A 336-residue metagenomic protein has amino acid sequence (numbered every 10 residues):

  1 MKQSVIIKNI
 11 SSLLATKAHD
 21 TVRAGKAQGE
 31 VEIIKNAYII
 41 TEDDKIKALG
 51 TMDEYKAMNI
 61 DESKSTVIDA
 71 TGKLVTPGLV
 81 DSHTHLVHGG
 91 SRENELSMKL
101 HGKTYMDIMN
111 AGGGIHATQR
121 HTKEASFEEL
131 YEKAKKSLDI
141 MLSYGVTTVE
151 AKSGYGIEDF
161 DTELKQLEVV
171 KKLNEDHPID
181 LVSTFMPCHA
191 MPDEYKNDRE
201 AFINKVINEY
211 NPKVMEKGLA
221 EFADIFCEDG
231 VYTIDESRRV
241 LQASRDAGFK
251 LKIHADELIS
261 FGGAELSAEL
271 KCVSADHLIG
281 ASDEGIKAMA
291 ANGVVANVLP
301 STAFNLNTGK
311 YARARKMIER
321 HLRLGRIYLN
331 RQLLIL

Functional and structural regions predicted by a protein language model:
M1-M58: N-terminal metal-binding scaffold of metallo-dependent hydrolase/deaminase domains
I10, I39, D44, G72 (+9 more regions): Divalent metal-coordination and catalytic microenvironments
K35, E42-D43, T71, A290 (+1 more regions): A cytosolic small-molecule/anion-sensing beta-strand core signal
S65-E132: Metal-associated gating/positioning segment near the N- to mid-region
H116-K133, D139, T147-F261: Metal-coordinating catalytic core of metallo-dependent amide/deamination hydrolases
L142, M215-E216, R245, A268 (+2 more regions): Non-catalytic positions within long, well-ordered alpha-helices that form the structural scaffold/packing of enzyme
G145-V146, A220, C272, L322: A structural motif
K250-L251, S260-L336: Active-site-adjacent C-terminal substructures of enzyme catalytic domains
